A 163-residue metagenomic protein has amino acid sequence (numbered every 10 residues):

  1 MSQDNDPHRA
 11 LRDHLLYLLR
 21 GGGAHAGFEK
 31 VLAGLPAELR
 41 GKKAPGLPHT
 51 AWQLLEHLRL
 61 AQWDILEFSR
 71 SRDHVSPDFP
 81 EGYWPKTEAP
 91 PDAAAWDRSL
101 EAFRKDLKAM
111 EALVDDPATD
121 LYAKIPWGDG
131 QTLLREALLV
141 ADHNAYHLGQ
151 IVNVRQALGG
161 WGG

Functional and structural regions predicted by a protein language model:
S2-H8, R12-H25, E29-L32, A37-P85 (+1 more regions): Short, contiguous alpha-helical
P85-K124, R135-V140: Acidic/histidine-rich alpha-helical segments that form the ligand environment of transition-metal centers
